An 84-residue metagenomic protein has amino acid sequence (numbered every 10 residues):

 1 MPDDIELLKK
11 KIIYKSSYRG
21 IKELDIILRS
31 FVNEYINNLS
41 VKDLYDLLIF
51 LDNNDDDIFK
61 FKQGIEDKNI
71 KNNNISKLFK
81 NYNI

Functional and structural regions predicted by a protein language model:
P2-L44, L48-I84: Positively charged, polar, low-complexity stretches
